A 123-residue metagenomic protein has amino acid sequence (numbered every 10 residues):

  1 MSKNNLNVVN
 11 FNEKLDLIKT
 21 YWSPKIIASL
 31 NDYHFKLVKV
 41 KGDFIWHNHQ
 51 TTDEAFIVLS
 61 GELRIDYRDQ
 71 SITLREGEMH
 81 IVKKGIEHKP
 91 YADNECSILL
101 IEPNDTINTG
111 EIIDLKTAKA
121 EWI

Functional and structural regions predicted by a protein language model:
M1-K36, L115-I123: A short, N-terminal "cap"/entry segment at the start of jelly-roll beta-barrel domains of the cupin/DSBH fold
T20, H34-Q50: Conserved short histidine dyad/triad with adjacent acidic residue
N31, L59-S60, R75-E76, N94: A cytosolic small-molecule/anion-sensing beta-strand core signal
D32-H34, K41-D43, S60-R64, S71 (+1 more regions): Short, charged/polar surface micro-motifs in flexible loops or helix N-caps
Y33-F35, D53, C96: Change "...and in nucleic-acid phosphodiester-cleaving endonucleases..." to "...and in nucleic-acid processing enzymes
K39-V40, H49-D66, I101: Short, conserved beta-strand element in jelly-roll/cupin
R68-K84: Short acidic-glycine-tyrosine-enriched beta hairpin
K84-I113: Ligand-binding loop in jelly-roll beta-barrel domains
